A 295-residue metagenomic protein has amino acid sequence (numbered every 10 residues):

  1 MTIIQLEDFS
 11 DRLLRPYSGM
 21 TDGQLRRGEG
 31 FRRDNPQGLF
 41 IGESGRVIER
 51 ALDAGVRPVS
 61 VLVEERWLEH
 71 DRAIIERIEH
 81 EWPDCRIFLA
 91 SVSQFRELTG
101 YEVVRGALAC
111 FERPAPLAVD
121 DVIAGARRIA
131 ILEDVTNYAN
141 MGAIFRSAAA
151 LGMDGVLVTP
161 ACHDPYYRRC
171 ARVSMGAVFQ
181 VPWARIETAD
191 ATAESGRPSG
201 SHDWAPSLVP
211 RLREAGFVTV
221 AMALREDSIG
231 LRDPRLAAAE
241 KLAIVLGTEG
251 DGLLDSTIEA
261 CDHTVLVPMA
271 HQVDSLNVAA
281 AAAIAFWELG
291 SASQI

Functional and structural regions predicted by a protein language model:
M1-E76, C162-H163: Boundary-proximal intrinsically disordered activation/regulatory segments immediately upstream of a helical core
I3-I4, D53, E81, F88-L89 (+1 more regions): RNA substrate-binding interface of SAM-dependent RNA methyltransferases
L6, F40, E133-D134, T159-P160 (+4 more regions): Glycine- and other small-residue-rich loops at beta-strand/loop junctions that grip anionic moieties
E76-G100, A184: A glycine-rich helix N-cap at a beta->alpha junction
I78-H80, R105-A107, V173-A177, A237-E240: Short, hinge-like loop/turn segments at secondary-structure boundaries
A109, S147-L151, P165-F179, D255-I295: Structured adenosyl-cofactor binding patch, chiefly the S-adenosyl-L-methionine
V220-Q272: Active-site/ligand-binding-proximal alpha/beta "capping" segment
